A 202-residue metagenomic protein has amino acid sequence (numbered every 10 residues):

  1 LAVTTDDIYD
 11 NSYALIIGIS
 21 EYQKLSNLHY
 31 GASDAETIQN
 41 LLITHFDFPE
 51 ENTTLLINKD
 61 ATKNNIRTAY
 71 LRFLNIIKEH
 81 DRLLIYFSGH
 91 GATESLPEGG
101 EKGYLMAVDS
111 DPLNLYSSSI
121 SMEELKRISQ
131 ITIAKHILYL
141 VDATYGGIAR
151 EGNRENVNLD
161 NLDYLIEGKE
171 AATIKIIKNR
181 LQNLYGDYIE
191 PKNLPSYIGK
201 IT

Functional and structural regions predicted by a protein language model:
L1-T5, E190: A short, compositionally biased domain-edge/stem linker segment
A2, N11, K63-S88, A92-E155: Caspase-like (clan CD) cysteine peptidase catalytic core
D10-A14, P49-N52, E79-L83, T132-L138 (+2 more regions): Loop/turn elements at helix/coil->beta-strand transitions in domains of secreted/extracellular proteins
S12-S26: Short glycine-rich His-centered loop
G18, L42, I57, A134-T202: Active-site-proximal C-terminal subdomain of hydrolase catalytic domains
Y22-N40: Glycine- and acidic-residue-enriched helix-capping/strand-helix junction motifs
T37-N52: Signal peptide-proximal N-terminal region of secreted/periplasmic/extracellular or secretory-lumen proteins
T53-K63: Short beta->alpha junction loops
